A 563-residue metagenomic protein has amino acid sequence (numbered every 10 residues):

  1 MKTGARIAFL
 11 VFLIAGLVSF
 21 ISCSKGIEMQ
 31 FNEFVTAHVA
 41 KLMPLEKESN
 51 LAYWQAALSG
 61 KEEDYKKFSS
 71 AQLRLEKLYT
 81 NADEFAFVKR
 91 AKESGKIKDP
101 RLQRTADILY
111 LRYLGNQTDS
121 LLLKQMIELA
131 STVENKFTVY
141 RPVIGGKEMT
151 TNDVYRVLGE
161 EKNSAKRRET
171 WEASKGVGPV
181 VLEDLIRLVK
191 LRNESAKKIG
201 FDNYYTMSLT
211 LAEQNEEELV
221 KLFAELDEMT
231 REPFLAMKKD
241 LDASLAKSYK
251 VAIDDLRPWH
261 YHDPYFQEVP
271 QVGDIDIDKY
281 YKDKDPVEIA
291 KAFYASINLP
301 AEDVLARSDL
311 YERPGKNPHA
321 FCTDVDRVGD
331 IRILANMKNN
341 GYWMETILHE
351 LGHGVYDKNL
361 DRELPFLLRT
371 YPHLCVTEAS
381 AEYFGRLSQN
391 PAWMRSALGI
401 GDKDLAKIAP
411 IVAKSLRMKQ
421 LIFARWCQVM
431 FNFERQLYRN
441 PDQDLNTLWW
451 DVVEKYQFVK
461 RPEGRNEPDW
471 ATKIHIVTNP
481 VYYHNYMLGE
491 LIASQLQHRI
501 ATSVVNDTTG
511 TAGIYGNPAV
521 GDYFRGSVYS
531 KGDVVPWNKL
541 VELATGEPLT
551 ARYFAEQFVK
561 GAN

Functional and structural regions predicted by a protein language model:
M1-F9: Bacterial N-terminal signal peptides that target proteins for export
S19-S22: C-terminal motif of bacterial Sec signal peptides marking the signal peptidase cleavage site
S24-I27, I108, E213, P264-E268 (+6 more regions): C-terminal, non-catalytic "cap/extension" segments appended to globular domains
K25-E183, V481, A555: N-terminal helix-rich structural modules
G146-D153, E160, I186-L334, D404-A413 (+2 more regions): Active-site-proximal, well-structured secondary-structure segments within enzyme catalytic domains
F223-P233, L360, Y371-K407, L496: Post-HExxH zinc-binding segment in Zn-dependent metallohydrolases
N339-V355: Short alpha-helix carrying the canonical HExxH Zn2+-binding catalytic motif
L351-P365: Catalytic Zn2+-binding segment of zinc metalloproteases
